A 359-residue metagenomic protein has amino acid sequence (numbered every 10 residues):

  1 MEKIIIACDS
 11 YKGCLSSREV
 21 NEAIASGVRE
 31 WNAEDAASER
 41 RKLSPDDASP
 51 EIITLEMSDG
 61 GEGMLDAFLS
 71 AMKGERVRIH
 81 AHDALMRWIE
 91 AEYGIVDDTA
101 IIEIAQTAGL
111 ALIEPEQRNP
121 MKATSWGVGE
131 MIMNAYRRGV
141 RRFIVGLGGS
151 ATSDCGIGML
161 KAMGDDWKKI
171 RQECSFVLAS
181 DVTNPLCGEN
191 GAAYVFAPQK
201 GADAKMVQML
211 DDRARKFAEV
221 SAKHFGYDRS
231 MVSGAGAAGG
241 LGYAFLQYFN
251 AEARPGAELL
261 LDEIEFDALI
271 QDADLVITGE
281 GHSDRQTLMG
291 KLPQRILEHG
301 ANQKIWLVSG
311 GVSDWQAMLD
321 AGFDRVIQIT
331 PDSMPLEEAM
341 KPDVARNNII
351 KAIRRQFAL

Functional and structural regions predicted by a protein language model:
E2-L359: N-terminal loops that bind phosphate or other acidic moieties and the adjacent beta-alpha structural core
